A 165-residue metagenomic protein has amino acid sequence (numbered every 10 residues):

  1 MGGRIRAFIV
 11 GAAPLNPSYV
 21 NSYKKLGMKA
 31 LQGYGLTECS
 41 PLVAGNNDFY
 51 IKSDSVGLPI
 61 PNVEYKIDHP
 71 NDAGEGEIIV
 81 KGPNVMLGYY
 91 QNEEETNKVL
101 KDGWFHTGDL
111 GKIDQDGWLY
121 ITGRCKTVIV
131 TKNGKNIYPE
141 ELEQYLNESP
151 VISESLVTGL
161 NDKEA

Functional and structural regions predicted by a protein language model:
M1-I51, S153: Gly/Ser/Thr-rich phosphate-binding loop
L15-Y19, E38-P41, M86-G88, Y120 (+2 more regions): Flexible loop/turn segments at secondary-structure boundaries
G35-L36, P70-D72, L160: Short polar/acidic secondary-structure junctions
K52-S53, M86: Short beta-strands and strand-coil junctions in structured, solvent-facing domains, enriched
P59-T131, N136: Conserved ATP-binding/catalytic segment of the ANL
D68, L110, Q115, S149-A165: C-terminal boundary motif of the adenylate-forming
I137-L142: ATP-dependent adenylate-forming carboxylate-activation enzymes
